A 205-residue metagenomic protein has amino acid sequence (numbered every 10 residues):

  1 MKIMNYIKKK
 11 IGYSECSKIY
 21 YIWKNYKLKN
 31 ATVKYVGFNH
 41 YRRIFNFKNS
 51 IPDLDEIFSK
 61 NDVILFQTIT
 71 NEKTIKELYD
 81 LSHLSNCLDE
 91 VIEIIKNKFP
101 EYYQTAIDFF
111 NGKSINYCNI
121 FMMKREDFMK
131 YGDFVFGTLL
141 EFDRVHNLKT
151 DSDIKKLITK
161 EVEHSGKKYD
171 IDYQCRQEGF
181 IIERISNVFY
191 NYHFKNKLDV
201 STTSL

Functional and structural regions predicted by a protein language model:
M1-L205: ER/Golgi luminal nucleotide-sugar-dependent glycosyltransferases, focusing on the catalytic module
